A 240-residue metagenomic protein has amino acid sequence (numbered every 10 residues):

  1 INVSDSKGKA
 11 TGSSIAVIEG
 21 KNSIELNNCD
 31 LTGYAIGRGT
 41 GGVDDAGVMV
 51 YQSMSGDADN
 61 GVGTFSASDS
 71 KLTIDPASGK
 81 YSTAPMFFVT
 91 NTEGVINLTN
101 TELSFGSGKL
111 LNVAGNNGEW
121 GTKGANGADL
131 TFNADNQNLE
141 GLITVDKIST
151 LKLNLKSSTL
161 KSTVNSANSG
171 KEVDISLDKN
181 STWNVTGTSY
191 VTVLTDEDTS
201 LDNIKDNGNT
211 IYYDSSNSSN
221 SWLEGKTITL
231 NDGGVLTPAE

Functional and structural regions predicted by a protein language model:
I1-G12, V17-R38, V43-G79, F87-G106 (+5 more regions): Surface-exposed loop/turn motifs in large extracellular/passenger domains
D174-D178, T182-A239: Extracellular, surface-exposed repeat/solenoid domains
